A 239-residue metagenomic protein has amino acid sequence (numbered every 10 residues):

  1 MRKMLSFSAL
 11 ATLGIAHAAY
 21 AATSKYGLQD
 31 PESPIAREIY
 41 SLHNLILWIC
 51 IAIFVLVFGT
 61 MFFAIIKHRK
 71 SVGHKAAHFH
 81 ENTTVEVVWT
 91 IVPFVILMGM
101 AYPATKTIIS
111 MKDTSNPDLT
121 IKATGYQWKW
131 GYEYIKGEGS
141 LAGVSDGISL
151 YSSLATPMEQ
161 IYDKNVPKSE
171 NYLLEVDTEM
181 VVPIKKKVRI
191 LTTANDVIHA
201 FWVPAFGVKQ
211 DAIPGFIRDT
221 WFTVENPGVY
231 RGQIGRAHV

Functional and structural regions predicted by a protein language model:
M1-A22: N-terminal secretory/membrane targeting signals
A22-L45, I65-R236: Non-transmembrane, membrane-proximal soluble domains of secreted or membrane proteins
L42-V55: Alpha-helical transmembrane segments
F54-H68: Alpha-helical transmembrane segments
